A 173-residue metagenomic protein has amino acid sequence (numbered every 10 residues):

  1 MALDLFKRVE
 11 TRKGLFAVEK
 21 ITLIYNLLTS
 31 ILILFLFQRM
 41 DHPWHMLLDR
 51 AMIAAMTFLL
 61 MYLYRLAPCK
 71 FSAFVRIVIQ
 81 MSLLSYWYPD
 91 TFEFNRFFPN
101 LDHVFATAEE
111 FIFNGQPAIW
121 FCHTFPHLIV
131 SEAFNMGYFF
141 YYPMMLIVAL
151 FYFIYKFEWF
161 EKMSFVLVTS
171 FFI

Functional and structural regions predicted by a protein language model:
M1-I173: Terminal transmembrane helix and immediately flanking juxtamembrane interfaces of multi-pass membrane proteins
